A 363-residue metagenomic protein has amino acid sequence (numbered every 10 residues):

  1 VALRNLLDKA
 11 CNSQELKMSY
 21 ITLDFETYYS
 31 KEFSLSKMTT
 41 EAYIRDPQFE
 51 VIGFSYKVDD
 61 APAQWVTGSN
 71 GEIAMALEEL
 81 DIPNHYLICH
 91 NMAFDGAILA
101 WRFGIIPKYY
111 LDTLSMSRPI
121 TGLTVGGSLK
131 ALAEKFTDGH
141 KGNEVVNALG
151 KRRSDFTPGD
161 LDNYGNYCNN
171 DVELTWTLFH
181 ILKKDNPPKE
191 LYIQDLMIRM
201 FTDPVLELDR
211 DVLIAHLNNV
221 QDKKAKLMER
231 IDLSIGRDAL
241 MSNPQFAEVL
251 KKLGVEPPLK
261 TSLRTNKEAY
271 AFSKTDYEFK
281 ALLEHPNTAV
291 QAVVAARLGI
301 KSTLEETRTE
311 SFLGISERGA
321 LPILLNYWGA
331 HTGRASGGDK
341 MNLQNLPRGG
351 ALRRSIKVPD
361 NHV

Functional and structural regions predicted by a protein language model:
V1-N5, Q14, S36, A97: Intrinsic-disorder/low-complexity peptide segments enriched for small residues
A2-C11, Y109, P188-E190: Catalytic phosphate/metal-binding cores of nucleic-acid and nucleotide-processing enzymes, i.e., regions that mediate
L6, Q14, Q64-W65, N70 (+1 more regions): Compositionally biased regions
L6-C11, M18, E144, T265: Generic signature of intrinsically disordered, low-complexity, basic-rich segments and short cationic peptides
C11, M38-T39, N70-L77, E310 (+1 more regions): Short alpha-helical segments and helix-capping/turn motifs at coil-helix boundaries
E15-F33, D46-Q48, G53-S55, T124 (+3 more regions): Conserved "right-hand" nucleotidyltransferase catalytic core of DNA-directed polymerases
Y20-T22, S30-K37, I44-I181: Conserved DEDDh/DEDDy metal-dependent 3′-5′ exonuclease domain
Y86, H362-V363: Structural motif
